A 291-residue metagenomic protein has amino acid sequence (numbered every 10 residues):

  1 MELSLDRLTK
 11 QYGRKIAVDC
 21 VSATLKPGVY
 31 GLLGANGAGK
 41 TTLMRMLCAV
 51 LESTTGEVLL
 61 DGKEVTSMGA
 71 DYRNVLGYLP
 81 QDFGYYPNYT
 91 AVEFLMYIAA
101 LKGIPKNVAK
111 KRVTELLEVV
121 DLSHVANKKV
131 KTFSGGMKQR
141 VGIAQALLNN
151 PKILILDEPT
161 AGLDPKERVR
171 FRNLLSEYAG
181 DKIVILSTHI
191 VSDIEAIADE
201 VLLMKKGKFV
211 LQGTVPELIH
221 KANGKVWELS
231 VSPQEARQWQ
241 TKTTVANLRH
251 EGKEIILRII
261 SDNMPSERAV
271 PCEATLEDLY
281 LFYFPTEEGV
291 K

Functional and structural regions predicted by a protein language model:
L3, A17-V18, R73: Conserved structural motif at the start of ABC-family nucleotide-binding domains
C48: Helix-to-loop junction immediately C-terminal to a conserved catalytic motif
G56-S67, D71-Y72: Conserved ABC transporter NBD signature motif
M96, A100, N107-V125: Conserved ABC ATPase "signature" region
K129-F133: Conserved ABC ATPase signature
L154-E158: Catalytic Walker B motif of ABC-type/P-loop ATPase nucleotide-binding domains
R170-R258: ABC transporter nucleotide-binding domain
